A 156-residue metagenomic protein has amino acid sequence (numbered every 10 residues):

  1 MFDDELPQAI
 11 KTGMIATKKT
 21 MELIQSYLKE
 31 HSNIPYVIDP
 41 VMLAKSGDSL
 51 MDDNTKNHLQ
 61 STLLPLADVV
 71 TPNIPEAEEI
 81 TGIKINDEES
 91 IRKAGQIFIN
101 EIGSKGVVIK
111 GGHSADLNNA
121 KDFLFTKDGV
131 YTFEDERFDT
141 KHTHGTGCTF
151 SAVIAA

Functional and structural regions predicted by a protein language model:
M1-L50: Conserved N-terminal subdomain of the carbohydrate kinase-like
S46-D53, S114, H144: Active-site-adjacent loop and "lid" segments of alpha/beta metabolic enzymes
D53-V130, D139: Conserved phosphate/ATP/ADP-binding segment of small-molecule kinases
E79, T140-A156: Short, small-residue alpha-helix embedded
F133: Hydrophobic residues at beta-strand termini and immediately following loops that shape nucleotide-binding pockets
